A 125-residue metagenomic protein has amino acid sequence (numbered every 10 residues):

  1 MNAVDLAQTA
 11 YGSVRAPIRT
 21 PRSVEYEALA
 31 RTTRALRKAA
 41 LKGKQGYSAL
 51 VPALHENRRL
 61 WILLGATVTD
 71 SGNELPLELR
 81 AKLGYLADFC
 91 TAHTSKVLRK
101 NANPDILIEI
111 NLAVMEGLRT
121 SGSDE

Functional and structural regions predicted by a protein language model:
M1-R59, T69-D70, A81-E125: N-terminal intrinsically disordered, cationic/polar leader segments that include organellar targeting peptides
G72-L77: An anionic, turn-rich surface loop/hairpin at beta-sheet edges that serves as a generic interaction/coordination patch
